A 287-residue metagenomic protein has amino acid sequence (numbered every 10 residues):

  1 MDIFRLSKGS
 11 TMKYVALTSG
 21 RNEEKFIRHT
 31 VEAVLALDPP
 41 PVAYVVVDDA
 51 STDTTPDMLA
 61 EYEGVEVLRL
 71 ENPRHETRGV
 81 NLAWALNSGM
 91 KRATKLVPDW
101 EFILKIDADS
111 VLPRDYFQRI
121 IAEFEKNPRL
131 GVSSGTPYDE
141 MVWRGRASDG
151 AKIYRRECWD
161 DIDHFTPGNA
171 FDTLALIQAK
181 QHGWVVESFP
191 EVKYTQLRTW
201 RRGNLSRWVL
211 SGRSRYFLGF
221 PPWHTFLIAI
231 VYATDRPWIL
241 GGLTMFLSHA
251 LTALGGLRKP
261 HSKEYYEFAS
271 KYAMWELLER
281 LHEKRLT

Functional and structural regions predicted by a protein language model:
M1-A33: N-proximal low-complexity "stem/linker" segments adjacent to membrane-targeting elements
E32-P41: Short, acidic, metal-binding catalytic loop of nucleotide-sugar glycosyltransferases
D48-D57, S110: A conserved acidic beta->alpha catalytic loop
P56-L96: Conserved donor nucleotide-binding strand/loop of the catalytic core
P98-V111: Short beta-strand-to-loop acidic/aromatic patch adjacent to the donor-nucleotide binding site
V111-W143: Conserved donor NDP-sugar-binding/catalytic core segment of glycosyltransferases
S148-D163: Conserved nucleotide-sugar donor-binding and metal-coordinating catalytic region shared by glycosyltransferases
R207-T287: Non-catalytic, C-terminal membrane-associated alpha-helical segments of glycosyltransferases
